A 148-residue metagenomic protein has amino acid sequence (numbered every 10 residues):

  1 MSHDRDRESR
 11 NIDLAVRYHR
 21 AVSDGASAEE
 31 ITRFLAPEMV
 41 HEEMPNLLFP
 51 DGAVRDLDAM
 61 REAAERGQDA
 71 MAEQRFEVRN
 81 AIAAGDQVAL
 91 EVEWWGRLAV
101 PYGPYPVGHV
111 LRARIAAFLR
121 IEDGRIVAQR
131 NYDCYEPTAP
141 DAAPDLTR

Functional and structural regions predicted by a protein language model:
M1-R148: C-terminal and inter-domain tail/linker signature
